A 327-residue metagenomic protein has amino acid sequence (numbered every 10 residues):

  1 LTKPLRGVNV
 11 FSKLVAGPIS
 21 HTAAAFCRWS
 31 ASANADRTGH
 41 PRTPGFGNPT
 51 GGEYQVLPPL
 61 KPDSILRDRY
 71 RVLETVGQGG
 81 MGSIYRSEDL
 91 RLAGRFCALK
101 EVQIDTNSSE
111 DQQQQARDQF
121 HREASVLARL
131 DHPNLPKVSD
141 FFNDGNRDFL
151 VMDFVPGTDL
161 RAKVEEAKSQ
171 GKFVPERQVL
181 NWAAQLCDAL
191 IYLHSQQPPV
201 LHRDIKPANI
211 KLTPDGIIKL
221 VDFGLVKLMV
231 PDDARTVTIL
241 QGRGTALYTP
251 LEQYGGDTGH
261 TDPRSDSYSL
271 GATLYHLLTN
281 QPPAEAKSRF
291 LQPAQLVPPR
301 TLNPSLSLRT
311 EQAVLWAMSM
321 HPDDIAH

Functional and structural regions predicted by a protein language model:
L73-G80, I84: Protein kinase glycine-rich loop
E88-C97: Conserved N-lobe loop of protein kinases adjacent to the ATP-binding glycine-rich P-loop
Q103-R129: AlphaC helix of the eukaryotic protein kinase fold
F141: Activation-segment/catalytic-loop signature of the eukaryotic protein kinase fold
G145-D159, K163: Conserved short submotifs of the Hanks-type protein kinase catalytic core that shape the nucleotide-binding pocket
W182-A183: Activation segment signature within eukaryotic-like protein kinase domains
D188-V200: Protein kinase catalytic-loop region centered on the HRD/HxD motif
L247-H327: C-terminal lobe helix-coil module of Hanks-type protein kinase domains
